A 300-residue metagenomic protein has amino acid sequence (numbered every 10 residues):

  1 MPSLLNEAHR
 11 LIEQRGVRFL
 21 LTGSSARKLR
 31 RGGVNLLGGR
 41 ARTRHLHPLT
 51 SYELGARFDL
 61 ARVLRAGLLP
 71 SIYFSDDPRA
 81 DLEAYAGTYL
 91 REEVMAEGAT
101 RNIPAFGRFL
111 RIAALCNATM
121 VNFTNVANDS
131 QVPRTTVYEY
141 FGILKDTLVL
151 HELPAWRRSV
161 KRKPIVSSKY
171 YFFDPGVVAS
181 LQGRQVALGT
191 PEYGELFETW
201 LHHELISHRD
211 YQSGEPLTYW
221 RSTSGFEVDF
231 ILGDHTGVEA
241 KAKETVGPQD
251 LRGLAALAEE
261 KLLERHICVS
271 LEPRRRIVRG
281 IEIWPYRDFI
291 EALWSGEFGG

Functional and structural regions predicted by a protein language model:
M1-A8, R31-G32: Conserved ATPase-coupling elements of RecA-like P-loop NTPase cores
R18-S24: Structural recognition of the conserved hydrophobic beta-strand(s) that form the central parallel beta-sheet of P-loop
A26-K28, C268-R275: Short, polar loop motifs at secondary-structure junctions
R27-R42, F58: Short regulatory helix/loop adjacent to the ATP-binding pocket of P-loop NTPases
T43-G55, D76: Conserved AAA+ ATPase "SRH/arginine-finger" region at the nucleotide-binding site
A80-T236: Accessory nucleic acid-recognition modules appended to NTPase machines
G233-V246: Active-site ExK catalytic segment of metal-dependent nucleases
P273-G300: Domain-level recognition of nuclease-like catalytic cores that cleave nucleotide substrates
